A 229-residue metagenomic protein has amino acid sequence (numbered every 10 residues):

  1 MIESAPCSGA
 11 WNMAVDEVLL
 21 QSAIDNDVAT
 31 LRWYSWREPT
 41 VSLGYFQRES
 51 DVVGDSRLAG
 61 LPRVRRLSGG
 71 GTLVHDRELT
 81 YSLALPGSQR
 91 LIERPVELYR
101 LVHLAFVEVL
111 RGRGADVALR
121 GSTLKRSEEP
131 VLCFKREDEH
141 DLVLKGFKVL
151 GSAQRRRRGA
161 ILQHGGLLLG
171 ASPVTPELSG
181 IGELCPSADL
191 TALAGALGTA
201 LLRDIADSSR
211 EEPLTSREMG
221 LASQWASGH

Functional and structural regions predicted by a protein language model:
M1-G54, P62-R66, C133, D189-H229: Active-site loop/lid in soluble adenylation, ligation, and acyl-transfer enzymes
W33-Y34, E49-L91: A glycine-rich, hydrophobic loop/mini-helix early in the fold
V41, Q47, S127-E128, E137-L142: Ser/Thr-rich, low-complexity intrinsically disordered terminal regions
S50, D55-P62, P95-S122: FAD-binding glycine-rich core of flavoenzymes that anchor FAD
D76-E78, E137, L162: Short, solvent-exposed loop/turn segments at the edges of secondary structure
S82-Y99, S179-A188: Short histidine-centered catalytic/ligand-binding loop motif
H103-E128, L132, R157-H229: Long, positively charged amphipathic alpha-helical accessory segments at protein N-termini or as interdomain linkers
E137-A153: Aromatic/basic-lined ligand-recognition segments that form π-stacking hydrophobic pockets flanked by Lys/Arg to engage
